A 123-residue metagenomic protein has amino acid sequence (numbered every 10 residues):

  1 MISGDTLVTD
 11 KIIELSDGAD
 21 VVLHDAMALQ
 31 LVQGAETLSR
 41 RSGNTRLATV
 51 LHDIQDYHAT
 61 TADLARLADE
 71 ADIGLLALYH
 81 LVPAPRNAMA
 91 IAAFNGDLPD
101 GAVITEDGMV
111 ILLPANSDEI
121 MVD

Functional and structural regions predicted by a protein language model:
M1-D17, V110-D123: Core dinuclear metal-dependent hydrolase active-site scaffold
L7-G108: Cap/insert and terminal regions of metallo-dependent hydrolase folds
